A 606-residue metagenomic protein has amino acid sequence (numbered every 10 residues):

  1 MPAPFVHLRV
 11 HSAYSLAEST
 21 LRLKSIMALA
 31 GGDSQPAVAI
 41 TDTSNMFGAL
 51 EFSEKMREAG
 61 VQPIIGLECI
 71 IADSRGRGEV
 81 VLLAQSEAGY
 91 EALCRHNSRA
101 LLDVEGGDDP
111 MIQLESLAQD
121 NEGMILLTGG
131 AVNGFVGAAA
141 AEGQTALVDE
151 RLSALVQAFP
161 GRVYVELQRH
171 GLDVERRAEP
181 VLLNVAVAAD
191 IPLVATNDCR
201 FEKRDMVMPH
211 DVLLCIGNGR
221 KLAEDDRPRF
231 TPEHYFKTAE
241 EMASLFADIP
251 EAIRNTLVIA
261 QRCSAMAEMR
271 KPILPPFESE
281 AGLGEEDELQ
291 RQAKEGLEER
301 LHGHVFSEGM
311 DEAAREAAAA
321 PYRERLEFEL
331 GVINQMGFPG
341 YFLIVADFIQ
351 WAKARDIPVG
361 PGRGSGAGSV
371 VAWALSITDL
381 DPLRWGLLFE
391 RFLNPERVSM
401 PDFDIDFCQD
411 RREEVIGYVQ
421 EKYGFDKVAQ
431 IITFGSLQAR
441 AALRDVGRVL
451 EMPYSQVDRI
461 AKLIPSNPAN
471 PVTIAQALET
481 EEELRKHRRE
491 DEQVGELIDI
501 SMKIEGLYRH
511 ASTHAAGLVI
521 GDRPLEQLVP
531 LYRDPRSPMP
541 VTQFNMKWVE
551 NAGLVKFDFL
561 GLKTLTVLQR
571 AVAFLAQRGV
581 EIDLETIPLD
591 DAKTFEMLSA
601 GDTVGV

Functional and structural regions predicted by a protein language model:
M1-V606: Alpha-helical scaffold/interaction cores of sigma-54-like transcription cofactors and many family A DNA polymerases
